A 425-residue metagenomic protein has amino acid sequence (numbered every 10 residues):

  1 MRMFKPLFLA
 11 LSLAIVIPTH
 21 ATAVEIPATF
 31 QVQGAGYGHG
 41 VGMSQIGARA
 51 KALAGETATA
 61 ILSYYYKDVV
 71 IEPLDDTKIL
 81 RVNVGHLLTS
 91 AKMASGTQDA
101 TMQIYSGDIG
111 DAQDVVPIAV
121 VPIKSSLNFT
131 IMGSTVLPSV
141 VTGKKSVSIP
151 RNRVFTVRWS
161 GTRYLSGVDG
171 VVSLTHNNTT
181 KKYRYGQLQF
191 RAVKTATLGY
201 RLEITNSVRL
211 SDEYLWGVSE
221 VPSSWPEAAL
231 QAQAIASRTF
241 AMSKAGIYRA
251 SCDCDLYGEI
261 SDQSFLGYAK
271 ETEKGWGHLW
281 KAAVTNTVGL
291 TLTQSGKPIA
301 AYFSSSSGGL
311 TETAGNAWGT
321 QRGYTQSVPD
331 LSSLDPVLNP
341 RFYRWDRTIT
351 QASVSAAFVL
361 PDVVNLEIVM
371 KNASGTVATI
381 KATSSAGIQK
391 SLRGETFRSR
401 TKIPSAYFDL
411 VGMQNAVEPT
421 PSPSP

Functional and structural regions predicted by a protein language model:
R2-P425: Conserved, single-site charged/polar hotspot
